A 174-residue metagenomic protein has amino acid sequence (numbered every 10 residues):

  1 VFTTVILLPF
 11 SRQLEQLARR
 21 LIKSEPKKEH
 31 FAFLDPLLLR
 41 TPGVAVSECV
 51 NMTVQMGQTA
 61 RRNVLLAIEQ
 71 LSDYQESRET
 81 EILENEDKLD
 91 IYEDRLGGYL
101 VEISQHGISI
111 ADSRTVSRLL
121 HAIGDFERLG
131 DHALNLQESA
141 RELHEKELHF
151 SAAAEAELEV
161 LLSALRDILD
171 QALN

Functional and structural regions predicted by a protein language model:
V1-N174: Cytosolic, long alpha-helical scaffolding segments
